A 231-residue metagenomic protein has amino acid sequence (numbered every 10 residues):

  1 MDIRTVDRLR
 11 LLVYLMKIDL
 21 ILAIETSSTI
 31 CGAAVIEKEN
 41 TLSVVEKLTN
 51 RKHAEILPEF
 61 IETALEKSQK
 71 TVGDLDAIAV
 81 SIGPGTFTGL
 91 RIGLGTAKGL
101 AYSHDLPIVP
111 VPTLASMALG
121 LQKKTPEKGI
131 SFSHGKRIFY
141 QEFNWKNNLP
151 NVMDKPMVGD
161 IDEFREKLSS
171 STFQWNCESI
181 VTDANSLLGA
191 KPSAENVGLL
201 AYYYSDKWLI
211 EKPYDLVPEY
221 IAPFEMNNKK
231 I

Functional and structural regions predicted by a protein language model:
M1-L15: N-terminal amphipathic/basic-hydrophobic helices that include classical n-h-c signal peptides and signal-anchor
V13-N40, L48, K52-E55, V109-I231: Oxyanion-binding and handling regions
H53-S68, L114: Short, well-ordered amphipathic alpha-helical segments that serve as non-catalytic structural scaffolds within diverse
I61, A97, A118: Generic structural marker for isolated residues within well-ordered, non-membrane alpha-helices of soluble domains
I61-A77, L168-S171: Phosphate/pyrophosphate-binding loops at sites that engage ATP/ADP/AMP, CoA/4′-phosphopantetheine, polyphosphate
A77-I108, T113: DPxDG-like acidic metal-binding loop motif
